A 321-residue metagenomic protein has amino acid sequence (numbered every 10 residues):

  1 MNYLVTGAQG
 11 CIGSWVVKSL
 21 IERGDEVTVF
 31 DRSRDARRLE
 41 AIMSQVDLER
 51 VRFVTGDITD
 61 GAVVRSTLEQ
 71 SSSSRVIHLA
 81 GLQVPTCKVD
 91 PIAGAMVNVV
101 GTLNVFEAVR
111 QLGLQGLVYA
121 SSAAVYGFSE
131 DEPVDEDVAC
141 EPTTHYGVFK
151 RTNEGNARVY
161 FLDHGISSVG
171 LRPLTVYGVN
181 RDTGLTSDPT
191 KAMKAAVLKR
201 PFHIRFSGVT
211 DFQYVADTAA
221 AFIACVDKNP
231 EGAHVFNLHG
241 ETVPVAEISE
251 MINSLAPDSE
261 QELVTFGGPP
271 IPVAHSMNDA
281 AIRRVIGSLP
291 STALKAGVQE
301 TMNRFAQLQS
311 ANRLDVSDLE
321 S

Functional and structural regions predicted by a protein language model:
Y3-E22: N-terminal Rossmann NAD(P)H-binding glycine-rich loop of SDR-like oxidoreductase domains
T55-V97: NAD(P)H-binding glycine-rich loop region in Rossmannoid oxidoreductase-like domains and their noncatalytic homologs
L103-H145: Conserved Rossmann-fold NAD(P)-dependent oxidoreductase catalytic core, especially the SDR/UDP-sugar
Y126-G127, T144-H145, V169-S187: Flexible, glycine-rich beta-alpha linker
F128, T143-V169, V197: Active-site Tyr-X1-5-Lys
R151, H164, V176-T190, V215-A216 (+1 more regions): Glycine/proline-rich active-site loop of Rossmann-fold NAD(P)-dependent oxidoreductases
S168-N180, K191-Q213, D217: A conserved pocket-lining segment of Rossmann-fold NAD(P)-dependent short-chain dehydrogenase/reductase
R200, R205-S321: C-terminal substrate-binding subdomain of Rossmann-fold SDR/epimerase-dehydratase oxidoreductases
